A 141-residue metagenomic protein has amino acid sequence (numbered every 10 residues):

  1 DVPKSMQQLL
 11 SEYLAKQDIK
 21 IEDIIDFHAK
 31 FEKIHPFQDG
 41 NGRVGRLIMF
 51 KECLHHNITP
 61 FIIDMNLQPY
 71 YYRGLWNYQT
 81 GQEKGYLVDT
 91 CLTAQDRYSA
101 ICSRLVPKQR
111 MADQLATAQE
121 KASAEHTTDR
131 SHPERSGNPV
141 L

Functional and structural regions predicted by a protein language model:
D1-L141: FIC/Doc superfamily catalytic core
